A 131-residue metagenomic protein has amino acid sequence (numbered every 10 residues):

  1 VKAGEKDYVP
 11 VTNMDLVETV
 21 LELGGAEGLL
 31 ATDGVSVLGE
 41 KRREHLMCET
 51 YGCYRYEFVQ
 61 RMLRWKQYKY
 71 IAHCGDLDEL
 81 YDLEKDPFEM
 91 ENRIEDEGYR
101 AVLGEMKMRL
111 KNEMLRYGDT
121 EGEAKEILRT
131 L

Functional and structural regions predicted by a protein language model:
K2-A3, V9-V17, L21-L83, E113 (+1 more regions): C-terminal cap/loop subdomain of S1 sulfatases and analogous C-terminal strand-loop tails that border
Y8, I94-G98: Short alpha-helix boundary/capping segments
L29-A31, G98-V102: Short, charged, surface-exposed loops that flank catalytic or proteolytic processing sites
D86: Intrinsically disordered, low-complexity polar regions and short flexible loop motifs
E89-R93: Carboxylate-dense, calcium-coordinating segments in secreted/extracellular and ER-lumen proteins
R109: A small-molecule sensor/coupling module
